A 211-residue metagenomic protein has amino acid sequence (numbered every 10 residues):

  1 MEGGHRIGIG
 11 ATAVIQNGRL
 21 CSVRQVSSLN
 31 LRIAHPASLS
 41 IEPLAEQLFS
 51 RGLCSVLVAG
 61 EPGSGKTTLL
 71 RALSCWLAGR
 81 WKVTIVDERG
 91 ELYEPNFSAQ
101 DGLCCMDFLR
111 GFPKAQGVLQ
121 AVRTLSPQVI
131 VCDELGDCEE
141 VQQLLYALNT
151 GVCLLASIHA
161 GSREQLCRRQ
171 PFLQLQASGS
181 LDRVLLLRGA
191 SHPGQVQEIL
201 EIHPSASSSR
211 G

Functional and structural regions predicted by a protein language model:
M1-G52: P-loop NTP-binding catalytic core
E2-H5, T12-Q25, R183-G211: Conserved P-loop NTPase
F49-S50, L77-A121: P-loop NTPase switch/communication element
V58: Hydrophobic anchor at the beta1->P-loop junction of P-loop NTPases
P62: The conserved Walker
K66: Conserved lysine of the Walker
L69, L73: Hydrophobic positions on the alpha1 helix immediately C-terminal to the Walker A/P-loop
L125-P127, V131-H192: Conserved P-loop NTPase nucleotide-binding/switch module
